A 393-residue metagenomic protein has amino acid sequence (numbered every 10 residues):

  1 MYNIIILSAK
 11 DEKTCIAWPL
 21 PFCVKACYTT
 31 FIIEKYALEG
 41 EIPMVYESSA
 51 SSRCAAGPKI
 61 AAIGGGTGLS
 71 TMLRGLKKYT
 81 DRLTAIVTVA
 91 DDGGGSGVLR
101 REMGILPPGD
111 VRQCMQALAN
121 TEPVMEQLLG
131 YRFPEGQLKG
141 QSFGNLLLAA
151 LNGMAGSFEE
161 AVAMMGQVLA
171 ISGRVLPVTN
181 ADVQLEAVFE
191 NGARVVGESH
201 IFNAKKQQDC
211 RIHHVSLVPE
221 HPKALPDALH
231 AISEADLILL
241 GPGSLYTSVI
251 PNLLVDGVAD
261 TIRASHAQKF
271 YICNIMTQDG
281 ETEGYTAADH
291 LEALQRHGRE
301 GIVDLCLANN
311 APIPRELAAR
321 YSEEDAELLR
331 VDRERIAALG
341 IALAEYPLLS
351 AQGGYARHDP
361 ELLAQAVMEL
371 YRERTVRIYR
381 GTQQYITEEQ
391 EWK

Functional and structural regions predicted by a protein language model:
Y2, F22, Y28-F31, Y36: Aromatic (phenylalanine/tyrosine) cluster motif
K10-F22: Positively charged N-terminal leader segments that act as targeting/secretion signals
Y28-T29, G40-I63, T67-K139: Non-catalytic accessory regions outside enzyme or core folds
V45-A56, R74-Y79, V87-L106, A224 (+5 more regions): Conserved phosphate- and dinucleotide-binding cores of soluble alpha/beta proteins, encompassing both enzyme active
A90-D209, A366-E369, E373, G381-W392: Electropositive, gly/pro-rich neighborhoods at or near active sites that engage anionic ligands
A181-P242, Y246: Active-site gating loop/helix substructures
G284-K393: C-terminal functional extensions of proteins
